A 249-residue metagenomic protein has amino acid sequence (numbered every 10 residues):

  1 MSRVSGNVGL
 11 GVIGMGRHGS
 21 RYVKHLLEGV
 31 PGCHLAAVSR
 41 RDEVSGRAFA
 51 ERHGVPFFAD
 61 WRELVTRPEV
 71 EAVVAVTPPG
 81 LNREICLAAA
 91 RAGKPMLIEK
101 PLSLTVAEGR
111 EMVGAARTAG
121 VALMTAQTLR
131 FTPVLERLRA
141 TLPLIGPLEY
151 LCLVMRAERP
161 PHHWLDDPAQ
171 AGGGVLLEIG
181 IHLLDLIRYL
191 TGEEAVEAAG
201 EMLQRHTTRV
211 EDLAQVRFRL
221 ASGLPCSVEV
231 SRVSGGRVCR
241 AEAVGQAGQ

Functional and structural regions predicted by a protein language model:
M1-H53: N-terminal Rossmann-like dinucleotide-binding module
G9, C33-A37, E71-V73, L123 (+1 more regions): Short active-site oxyanion
S20, R83, I181: Residues forming the Rossmann-fold NAD(P)(H) cofactor-binding site
H53-A115: Beta-loop-alpha module in the N-terminal Rossmann-like domain of NAD(P)-dependent dehydrogenases, especially those
A59, I98, V106, T125-Q127 (+2 more regions): Short loop/edge segments at beta-strand edges and connector loops that shape dinucleotide/nucleotide cofactor-binding
E111-T128, G146-L153: Rossmann-fold dehydrogenase core element
L129-T207: Predominantly a Rossmann-like dinucleotide-binding segment in NAD(P)-dependent oxidoreductases
D185-Q249: Contiguous beta-strand/loop segments that form the cofactor/metal-binding neighborhood of enzyme cores
